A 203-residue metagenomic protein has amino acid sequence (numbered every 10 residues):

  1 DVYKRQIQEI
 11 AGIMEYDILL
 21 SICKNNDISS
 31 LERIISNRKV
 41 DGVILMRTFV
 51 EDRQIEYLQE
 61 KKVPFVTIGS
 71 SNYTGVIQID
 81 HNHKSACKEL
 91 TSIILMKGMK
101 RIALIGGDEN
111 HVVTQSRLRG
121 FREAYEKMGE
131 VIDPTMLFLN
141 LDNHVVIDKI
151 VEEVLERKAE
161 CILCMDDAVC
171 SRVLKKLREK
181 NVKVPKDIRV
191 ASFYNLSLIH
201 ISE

Functional and structural regions predicted by a protein language model:
V2-Y3, E203: Short, small-residue-biased leader/transition segments that mark boundaries at the very start of proteins
K4-S92, I150-R157: Alpha-helical recognition/docking segments in bacterial nutrient-uptake and carbohydrate-utilization systems
E15-D17, P64, K100, V131 (+1 more regions): Residue-level detector of anion-binding/catalytic polar loops
I22, G69, G106, M136-L139: Residue-level recognition of beta-strand->loop/alpha-helix junctions
D41, K100-R101, E160: Short acidic/polar active-site loop segments enriched in Thr and Asp
M46-R47, K97, V113, M165-D166 (+1 more regions): Replace "coordinates the UDP/GDP/TDP-sugar" with "coordinates nucleotide-activated sugar donors
V50-E51, L118-L196: Hydrophobic alpha-helical
I79-L104, R119-E123, N143-V151, C170: Hydrophobic alpha-helical segments within soluble ligand-binding/sensing domains
